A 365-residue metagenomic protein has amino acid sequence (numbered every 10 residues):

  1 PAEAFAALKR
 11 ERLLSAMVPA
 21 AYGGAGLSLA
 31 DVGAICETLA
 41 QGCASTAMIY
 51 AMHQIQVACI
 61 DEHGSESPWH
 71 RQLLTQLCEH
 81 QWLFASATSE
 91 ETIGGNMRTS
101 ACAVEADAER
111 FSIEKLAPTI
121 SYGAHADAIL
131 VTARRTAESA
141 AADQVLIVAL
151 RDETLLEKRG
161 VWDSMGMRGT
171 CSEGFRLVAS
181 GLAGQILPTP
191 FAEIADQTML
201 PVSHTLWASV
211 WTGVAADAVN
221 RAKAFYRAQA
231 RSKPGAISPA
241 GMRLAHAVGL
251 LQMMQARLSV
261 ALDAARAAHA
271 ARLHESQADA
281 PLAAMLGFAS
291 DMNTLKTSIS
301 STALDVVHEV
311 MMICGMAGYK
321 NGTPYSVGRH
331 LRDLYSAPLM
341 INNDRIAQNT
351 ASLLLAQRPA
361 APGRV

Functional and structural regions predicted by a protein language model:
A2-K9, L14-S121: Glycine-rich flavin
P118-G123, S203-W207, M340-I341: Glycine-rich phosphate/pyrophosphate-binding beta-alpha loops
T119-K158: A short core secondary-structure module
W162-Q252: Glycine-rich beta->alpha junctions and the first turn(s) of the following alpha-helix
G213-A216, M242-Q252, N293, T297-L304 (+2 more regions): Generic structural signal for well-ordered, non-transmembrane alpha-helical segments in soluble/cytosolic regions
A224, A256-V260, D305: Extended, amphipathic, non-transmembrane alpha-helical segments
M253-S298, M311-N321: C-terminal helix-coil-helix/basic helical segment that borders enzyme active sites and/or dimer interfaces and provides
C314-V365: Glycine-rich phosphate/cofactor-binding loops in nucleotide/flavin-utilizing enzymes
